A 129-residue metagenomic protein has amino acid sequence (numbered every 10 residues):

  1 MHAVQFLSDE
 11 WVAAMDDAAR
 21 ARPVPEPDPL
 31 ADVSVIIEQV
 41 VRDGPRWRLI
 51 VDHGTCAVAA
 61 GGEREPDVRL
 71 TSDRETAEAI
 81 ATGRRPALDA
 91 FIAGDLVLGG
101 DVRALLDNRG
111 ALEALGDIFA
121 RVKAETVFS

Functional and structural regions predicted by a protein language model:
M1-S129: Feature captures hydrophobic
